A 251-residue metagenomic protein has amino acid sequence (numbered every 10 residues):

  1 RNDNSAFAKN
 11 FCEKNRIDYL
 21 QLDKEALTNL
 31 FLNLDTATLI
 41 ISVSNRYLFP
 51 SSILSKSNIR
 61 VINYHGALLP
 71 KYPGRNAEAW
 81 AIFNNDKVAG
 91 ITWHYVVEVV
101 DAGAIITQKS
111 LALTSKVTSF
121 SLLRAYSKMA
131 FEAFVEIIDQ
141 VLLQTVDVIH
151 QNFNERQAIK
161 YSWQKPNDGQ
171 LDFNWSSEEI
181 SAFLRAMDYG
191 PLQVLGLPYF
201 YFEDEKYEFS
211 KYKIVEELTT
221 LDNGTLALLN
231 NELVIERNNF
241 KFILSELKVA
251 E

Functional and structural regions predicted by a protein language model:
R1-V194, L233-L244, V249: One-carbon transfer enzymes
L197-K211: Short, structured protein-protein interaction patches enriched in aromatics and acidic/basic residues, typified by
K213-F242, V249: Low-complexity, glycine/alanine/valine/leucine- and proline-rich hydrophobic stretches
